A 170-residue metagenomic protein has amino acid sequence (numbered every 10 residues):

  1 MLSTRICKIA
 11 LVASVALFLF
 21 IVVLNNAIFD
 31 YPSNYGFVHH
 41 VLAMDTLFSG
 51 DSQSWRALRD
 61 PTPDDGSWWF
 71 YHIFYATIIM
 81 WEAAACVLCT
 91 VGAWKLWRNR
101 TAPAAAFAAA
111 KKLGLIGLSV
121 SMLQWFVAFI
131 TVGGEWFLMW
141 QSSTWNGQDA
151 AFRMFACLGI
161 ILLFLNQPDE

Functional and structural regions predicted by a protein language model:
M1-G66: Long, hydrophobic N-terminal alpha-helical segment
M1-N25, H72-A76, A84-E170: Extended, low-polarity transmembrane helix blocks
L58-A85: Individual transmembrane alpha-helix segments
